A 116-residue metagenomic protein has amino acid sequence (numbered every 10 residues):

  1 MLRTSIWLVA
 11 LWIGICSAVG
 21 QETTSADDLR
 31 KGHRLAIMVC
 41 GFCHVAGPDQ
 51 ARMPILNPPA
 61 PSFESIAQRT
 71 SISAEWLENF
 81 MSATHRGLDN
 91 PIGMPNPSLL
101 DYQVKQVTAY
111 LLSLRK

Functional and structural regions predicted by a protein language model:
M1-T4: Positively charged n-region of N-terminal signal peptides that target proteins for export
I6-C16: Bacterial N-terminal signal peptides
G14, R34-I37, N57: Processing junctions and N-termini across compartments
A18-L35: Electrostatic cytochrome c docking/interface patches
M38-G47, V107: The canonical Cys-X-X-Cys-His
Q50-M53: Short Cys/His-rich "knuckle" micro-motifs
N57-L111: Extracytoplasmic electron-transfer domains, predominantly the class I c-type cytochrome c fold
R115-K116: Short, solvent-exposed mixed-charge patches
